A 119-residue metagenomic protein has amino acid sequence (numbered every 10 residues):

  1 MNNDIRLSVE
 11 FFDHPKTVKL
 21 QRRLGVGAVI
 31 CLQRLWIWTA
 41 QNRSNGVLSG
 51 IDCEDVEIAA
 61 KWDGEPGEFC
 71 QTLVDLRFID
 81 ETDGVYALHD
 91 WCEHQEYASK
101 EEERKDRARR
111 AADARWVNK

Functional and structural regions predicted by a protein language model:
M1-R115: Detector for short helical micro-motifs
